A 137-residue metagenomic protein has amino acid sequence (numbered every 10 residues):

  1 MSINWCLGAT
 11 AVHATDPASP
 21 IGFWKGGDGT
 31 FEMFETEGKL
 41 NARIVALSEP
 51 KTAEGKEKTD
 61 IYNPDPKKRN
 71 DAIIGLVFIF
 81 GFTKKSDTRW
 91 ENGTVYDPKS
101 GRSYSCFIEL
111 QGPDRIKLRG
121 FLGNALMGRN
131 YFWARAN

Functional and structural regions predicted by a protein language model:
M1-G8: Bacterial N-terminal signal peptides
A11-F23: N-terminal helix-cap/turn-to-beta initiation motif at the start of protein domains
I21, G26-Y96, S103-Y104: Central antiparallel beta-sheet cores of small beta-barrel/beta-sandwich binding domains
T30, G101-S105, L126-N130: Short, mixed charged/polar active-site loops that provide acid/base catalysis or chelate metal/phosphate cofactors
A46-S48, K99, N124, N137: Solvent-exposed strand-loop boundary residues in beta-sheet-rich modules
V95-D114, L118-G120: Acidic, glycine-rich flexible loop segments
P113-R115, L122-N137: Edge beta-strand at a domain terminus
